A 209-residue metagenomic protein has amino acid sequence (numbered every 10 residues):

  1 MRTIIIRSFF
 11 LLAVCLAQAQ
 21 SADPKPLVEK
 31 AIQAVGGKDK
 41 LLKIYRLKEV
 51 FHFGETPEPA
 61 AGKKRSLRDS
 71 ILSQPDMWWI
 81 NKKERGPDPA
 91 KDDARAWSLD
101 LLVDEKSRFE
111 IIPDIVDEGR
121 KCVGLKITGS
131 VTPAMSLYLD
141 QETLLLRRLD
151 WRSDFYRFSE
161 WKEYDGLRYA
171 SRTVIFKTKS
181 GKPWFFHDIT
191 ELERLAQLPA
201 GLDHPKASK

Functional and structural regions predicted by a protein language model:
R2-L11: Sec-dependent signal peptide recognition, specifically the positively charged N-region followed immediately by
F10-A19: Hydrophobic h-region of N-terminal signal peptides that target proteins for export in Gram-negative bacteria
A19-T56: N-terminal leader/targeting segments and the immediate start of mature chains
P26, R46, I71-L72, W79 (+2 more regions): N- and C-terminal low-complexity/disordered segments
Y45-L47, D100-P113, R152-Y156: A short, amphipathic edge element
T56-D100: An acidic-aromatic
D114-G119: Hydrophobic, aromatic-enriched alpha-helical segments typical of multi-pass transmembrane helices
K121-A207: Gly/Pro-enriched, hydrophobic low-complexity segments that function as extracytoplasmic propeptides/linkers
